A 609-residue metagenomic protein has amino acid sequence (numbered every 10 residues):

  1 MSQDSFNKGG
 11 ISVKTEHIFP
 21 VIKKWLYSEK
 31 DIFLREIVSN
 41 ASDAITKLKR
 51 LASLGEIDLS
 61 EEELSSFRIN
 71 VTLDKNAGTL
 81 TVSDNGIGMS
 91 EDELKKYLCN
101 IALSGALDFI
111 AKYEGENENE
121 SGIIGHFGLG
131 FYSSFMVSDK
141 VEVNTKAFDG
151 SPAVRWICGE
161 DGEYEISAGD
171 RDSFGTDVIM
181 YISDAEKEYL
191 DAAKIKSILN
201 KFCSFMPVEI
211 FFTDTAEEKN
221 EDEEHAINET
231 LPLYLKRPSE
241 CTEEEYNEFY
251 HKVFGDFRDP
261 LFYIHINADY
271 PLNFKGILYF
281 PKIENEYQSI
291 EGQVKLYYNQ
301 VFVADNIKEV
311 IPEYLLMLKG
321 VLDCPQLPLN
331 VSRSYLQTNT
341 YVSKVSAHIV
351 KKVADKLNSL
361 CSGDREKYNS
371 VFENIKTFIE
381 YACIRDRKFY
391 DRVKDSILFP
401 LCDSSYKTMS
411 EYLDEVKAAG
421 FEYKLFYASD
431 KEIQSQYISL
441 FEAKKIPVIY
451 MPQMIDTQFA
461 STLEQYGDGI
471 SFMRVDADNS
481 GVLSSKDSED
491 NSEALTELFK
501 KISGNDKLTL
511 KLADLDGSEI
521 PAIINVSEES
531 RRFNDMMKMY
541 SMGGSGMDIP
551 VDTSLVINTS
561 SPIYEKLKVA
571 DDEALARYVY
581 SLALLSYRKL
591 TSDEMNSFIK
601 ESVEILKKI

Functional and structural regions predicted by a protein language model:
M1-Y189, S197, S204, E604: GHKL (Bergerat-fold) ATPase N-terminal catalytic module, capturing the glycine-rich phosphate-binding loop and acidic
I123, V141-E163, S183-E186, A193-I609: GHKL/Bergerat-fold ATPase module in large chromosome/replication-associated machines
